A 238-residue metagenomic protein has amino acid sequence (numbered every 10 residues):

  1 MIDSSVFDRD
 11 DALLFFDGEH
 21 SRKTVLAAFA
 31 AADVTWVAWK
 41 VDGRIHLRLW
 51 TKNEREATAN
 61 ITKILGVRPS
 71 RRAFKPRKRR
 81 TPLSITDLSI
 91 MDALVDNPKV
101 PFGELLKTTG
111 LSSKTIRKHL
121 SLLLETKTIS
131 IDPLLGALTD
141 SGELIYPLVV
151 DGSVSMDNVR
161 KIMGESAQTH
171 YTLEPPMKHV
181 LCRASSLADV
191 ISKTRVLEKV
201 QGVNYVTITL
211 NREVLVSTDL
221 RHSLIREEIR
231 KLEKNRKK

Functional and structural regions predicted by a protein language model:
M1-K238: A compositional/biophysical signature of low hydrophobicity enriched in polar/charged and small residues
